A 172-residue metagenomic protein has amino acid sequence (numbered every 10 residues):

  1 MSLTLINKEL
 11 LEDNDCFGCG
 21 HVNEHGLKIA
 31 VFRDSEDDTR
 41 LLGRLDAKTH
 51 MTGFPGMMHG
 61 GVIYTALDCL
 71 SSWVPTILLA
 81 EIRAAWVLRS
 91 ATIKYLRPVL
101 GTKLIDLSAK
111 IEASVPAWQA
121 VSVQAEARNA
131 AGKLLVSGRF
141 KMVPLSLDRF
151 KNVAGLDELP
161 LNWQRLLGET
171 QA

Functional and structural regions predicted by a protein language model:
M1-H50, G155, L159-A172: Non-catalytic linker/capping segments at the edges of enzyme domains
M1-K8, V99-G101, E112-A172: HotDog/MaoC-like acyl-thioester-processing domains
E12, H25-L27, T39-L41, V87-A91 (+2 more regions): A generic structural signal for short beta-strands and their flanking turns/coil linkers
F32-D34, K110-S114: Short beta-strand micro-motifs enriched in acidic
L42-C69: A conserved, well-ordered hydrophobic junction motif at loop->secondary-structure transitions
R44-D46, T92-K94, S108-K110, Q124-E126 (+1 more regions): Residue-level recognition of well-ordered beta-strand positions that form the cores of beta-sheet-rich folds across
S71-E112: Hydrophobic beta-strand-centered segment that forms part of the acyl-chain substrate-binding groove
